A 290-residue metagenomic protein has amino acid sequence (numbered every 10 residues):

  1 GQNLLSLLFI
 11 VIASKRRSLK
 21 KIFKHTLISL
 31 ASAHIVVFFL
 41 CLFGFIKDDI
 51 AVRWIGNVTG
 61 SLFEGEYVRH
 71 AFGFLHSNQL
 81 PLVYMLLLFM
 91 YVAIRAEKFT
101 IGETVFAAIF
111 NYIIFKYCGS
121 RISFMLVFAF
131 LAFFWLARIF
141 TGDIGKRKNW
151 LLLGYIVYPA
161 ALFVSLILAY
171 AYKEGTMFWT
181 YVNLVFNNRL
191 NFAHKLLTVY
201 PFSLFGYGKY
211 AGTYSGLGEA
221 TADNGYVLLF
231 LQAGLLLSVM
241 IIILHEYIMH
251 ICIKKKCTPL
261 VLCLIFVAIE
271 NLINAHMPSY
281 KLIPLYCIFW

Functional and structural regions predicted by a protein language model:
G1-M177, G218, N224-W290: Hydrophobic transmembrane helix bundles of membrane-integrated enzymes that assemble and modify cell-envelope
M177-A233: Long extracytoplasmic/lumenal interhelical loops at the membrane interface of multi-pass membrane proteins
